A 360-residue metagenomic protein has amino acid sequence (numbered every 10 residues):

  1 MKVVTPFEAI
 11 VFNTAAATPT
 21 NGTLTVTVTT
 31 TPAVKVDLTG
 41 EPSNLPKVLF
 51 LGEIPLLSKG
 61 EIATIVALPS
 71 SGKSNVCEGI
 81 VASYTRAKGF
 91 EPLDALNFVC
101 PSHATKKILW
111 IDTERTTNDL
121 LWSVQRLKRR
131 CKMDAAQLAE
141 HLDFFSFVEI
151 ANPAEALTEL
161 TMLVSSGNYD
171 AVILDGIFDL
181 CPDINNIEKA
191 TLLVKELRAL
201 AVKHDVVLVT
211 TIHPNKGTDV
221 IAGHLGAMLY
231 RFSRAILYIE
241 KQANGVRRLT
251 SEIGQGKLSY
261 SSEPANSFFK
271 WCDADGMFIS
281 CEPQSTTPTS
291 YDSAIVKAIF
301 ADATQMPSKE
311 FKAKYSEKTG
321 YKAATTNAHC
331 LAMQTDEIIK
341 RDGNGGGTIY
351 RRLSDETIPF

Functional and structural regions predicted by a protein language model:
K2-A9, N13, N21, P42 (+5 more regions): C-terminal regions of RecA-like/P-loop NTPase motor modules
N21-L127, F360: The Walker A/P-loop phosphate-binding site
I62-T64, K107, D170-A171, V207-V209: Residue-level preference for the first positions of well-ordered beta-strands
T64-I65, S70, S74-N75, T191-M277: Phosphate-binding/switch region of NTP-binding enzymes
E78, A82, T161-V164, R198 (+1 more regions): A structural alpha-helix within SAM-dependent methyltransferase catalytic domains
S83-A87, L127-R130, L180, L200 (+3 more regions): Conserved, well-folded catalytic cores of nucleic-acid-processing and energy-transducing macromolecular machines
P92-L93, P101-K189, F360: Conserved inter-motif catalytic segment of the P-loop NTP-binding fold
